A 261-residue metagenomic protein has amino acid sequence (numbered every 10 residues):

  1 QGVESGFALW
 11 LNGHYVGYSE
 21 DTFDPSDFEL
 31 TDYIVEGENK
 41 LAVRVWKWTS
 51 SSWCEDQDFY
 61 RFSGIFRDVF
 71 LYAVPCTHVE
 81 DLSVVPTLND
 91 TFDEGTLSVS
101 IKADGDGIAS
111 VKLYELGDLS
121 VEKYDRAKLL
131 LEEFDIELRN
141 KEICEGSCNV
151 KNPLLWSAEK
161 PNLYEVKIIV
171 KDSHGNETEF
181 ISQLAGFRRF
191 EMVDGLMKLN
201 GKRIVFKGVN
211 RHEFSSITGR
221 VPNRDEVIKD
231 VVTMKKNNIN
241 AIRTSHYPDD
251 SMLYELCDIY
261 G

Functional and structural regions predicted by a protein language model:
Q1-D81, D104-D106, R243, P248-S251 (+1 more regions): Accessory beta-strand-rich segments of carbohydrate-active enzymes
E4-W10, G17-E20, C76-V85, P153 (+2 more regions): Active-site-adjacent substrate/metal-binding segments within catalytic domains of carbohydrate-active enzymes
T22, T91-G95, N140-E142: Ser/Thr- and Asn-enriched, surface-exposed coil loops between beta-strands
I34-E38, S100-V193: Extended acidic/polar, glycine-enriched regions that form or flank non-catalytic beta-rich accessory modules
K47-T49, G117, E191, E213: Feature marks short, surface-exposed loop/turn motifs that line or immediately flank catalytic pockets and channel
Y60, L155-A158, T233: A general structural signal for stabilizing positions within well-ordered secondary structure
C76-G105: Surface beta-strand/loop "capping" patches
